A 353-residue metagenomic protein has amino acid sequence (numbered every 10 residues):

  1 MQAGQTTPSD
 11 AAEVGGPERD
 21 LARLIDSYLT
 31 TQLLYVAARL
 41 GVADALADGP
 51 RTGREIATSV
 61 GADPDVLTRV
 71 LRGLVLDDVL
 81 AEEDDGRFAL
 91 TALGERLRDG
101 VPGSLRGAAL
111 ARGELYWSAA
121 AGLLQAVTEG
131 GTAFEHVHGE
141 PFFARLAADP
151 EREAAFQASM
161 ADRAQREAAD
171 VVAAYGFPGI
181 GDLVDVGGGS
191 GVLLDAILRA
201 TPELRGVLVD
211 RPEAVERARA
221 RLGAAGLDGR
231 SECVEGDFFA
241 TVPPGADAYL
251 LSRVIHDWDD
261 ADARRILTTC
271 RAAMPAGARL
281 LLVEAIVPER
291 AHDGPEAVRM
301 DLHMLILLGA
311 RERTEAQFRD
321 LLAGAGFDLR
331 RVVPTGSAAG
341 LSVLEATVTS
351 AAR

Functional and structural regions predicted by a protein language model:
Q2-E82, F177-P178, D182-R353: Alpha-helical subdomain
A11, E18-R39, D44-P50, T58-S59 (+1 more regions): Conserved Class I S-adenosyl-L-methionine-dependent methyltransferase catalytic core
